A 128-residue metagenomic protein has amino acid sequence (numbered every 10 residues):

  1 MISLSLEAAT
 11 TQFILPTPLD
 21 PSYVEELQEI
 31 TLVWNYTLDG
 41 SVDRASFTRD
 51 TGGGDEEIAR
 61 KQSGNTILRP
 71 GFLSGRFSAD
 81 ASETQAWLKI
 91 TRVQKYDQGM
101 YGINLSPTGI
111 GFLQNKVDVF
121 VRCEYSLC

Functional and structural regions predicted by a protein language model:
M1-S22: N-terminal Sec-dependent signal peptide, specifically the hydrophobic helical h-region
S5, Q94-Y96, M100-Y125: Extracellular/luminal immunoglobulin-like beta-sandwich modules
P18, W87-I90: Short, solvent-exposed loop/turn positions at domain surfaces that link secondary-structure elements or cap domain
P21-Y23, R44, Q114-D118: Well-ordered beta-strand positions in beta-sheet-rich domains
Y23-T31, G40-V42, A81-Q85, R92-I103: Solvent-exposed loop/turn motifs of extracellular immunoglobulin-like beta-sandwich domains
V33-N35: Core beta-strand segments of extracellular beta-sandwich domains
T37-S74: N-terminal V-set
G71-L73, S78-W87: Aromatic sugar-binding surface patches on proteins that engage polysaccharides or sugar-phosphate polymers
